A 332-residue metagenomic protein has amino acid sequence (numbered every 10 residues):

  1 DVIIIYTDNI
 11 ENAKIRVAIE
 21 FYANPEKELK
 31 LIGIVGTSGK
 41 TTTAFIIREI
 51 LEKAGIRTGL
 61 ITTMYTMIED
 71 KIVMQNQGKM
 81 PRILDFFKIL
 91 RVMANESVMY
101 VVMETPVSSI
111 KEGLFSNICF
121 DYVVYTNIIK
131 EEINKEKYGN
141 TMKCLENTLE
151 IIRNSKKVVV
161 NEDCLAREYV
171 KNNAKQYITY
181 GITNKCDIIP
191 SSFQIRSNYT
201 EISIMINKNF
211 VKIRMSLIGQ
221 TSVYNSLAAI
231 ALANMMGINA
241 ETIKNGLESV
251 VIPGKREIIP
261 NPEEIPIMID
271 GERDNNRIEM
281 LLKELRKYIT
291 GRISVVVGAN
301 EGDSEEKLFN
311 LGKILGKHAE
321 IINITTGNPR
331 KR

Functional and structural regions predicted by a protein language model:
D1, V158-E162, S294-G298, E320-N328: Short internal beta-strands
D1-R16, E20, I218: N-terminal leader/targeting and accessory segments in enzymes
D8, A174-S197, R214-Q220, K244-S249: Beta-strand->loop->alpha-helix junctions that form or flank phosphate-binding loops in nucleotide-handling enzymes
K14-V158, E162-Q176, L227: Phosphate-binding loop of NTP-binding sites
T37, T63, I182, V297-N300 (+1 more regions): Cofactor-binding loop segments of dinucleotide-utilizing enzymes, especially the Rossmann-like FAD- and NAD(P)+-binding
T58, F309-N310, L315, I324-R332: Redox- and metal-dependent alpha/beta enzyme cores, enriched for Fe-S-associated oxidoreductases and cofactor-handling
G59-T62, S192-K212: Acidic-glycine-rich active-site phosphate/pyrophosphate-binding loop
N207-I321: Nucleotide phosphate-binding/pyrophosphate-handling subdomain across enzymes that bind or process nucleotide phosphates
